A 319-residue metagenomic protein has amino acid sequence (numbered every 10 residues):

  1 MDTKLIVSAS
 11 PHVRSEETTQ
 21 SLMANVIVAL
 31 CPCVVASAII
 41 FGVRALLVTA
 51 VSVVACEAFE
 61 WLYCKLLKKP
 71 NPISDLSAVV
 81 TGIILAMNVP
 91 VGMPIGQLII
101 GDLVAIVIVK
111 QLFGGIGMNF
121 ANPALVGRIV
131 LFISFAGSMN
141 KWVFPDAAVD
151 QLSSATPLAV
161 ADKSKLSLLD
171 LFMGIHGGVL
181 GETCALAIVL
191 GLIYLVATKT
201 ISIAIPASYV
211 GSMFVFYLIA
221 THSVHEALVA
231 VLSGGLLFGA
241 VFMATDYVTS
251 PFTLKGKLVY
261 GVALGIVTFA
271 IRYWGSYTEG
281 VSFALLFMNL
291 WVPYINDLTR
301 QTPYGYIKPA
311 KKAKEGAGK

Functional and structural regions predicted by a protein language model:
M1-E57, E315-K319: N-terminal signal-anchor module of multipass membrane proteins
A29-A36, E60, A78-A86, D102-V109 (+4 more regions): Hydrophobic, membrane-inserted alpha-helices
G42-A55, G92-G101, L171, I175-A185 (+1 more regions): Structural signature of hydrophobic alpha-helical transmembrane segments
E57-P70, I106-M118, I188-T198, V241-S250: C-terminal ends of transmembrane helices
S77-A78, I83-V149: Membrane-interface helix-loop-helix junctions at boundaries between adjacent transmembrane segments
G117-V189: Long hydrophobic alpha-helical segments that form multi-pass transmembrane helix bundles in integral membrane proteins
F120, A124, P206, L228-L236 (+2 more regions): Loop-to-transmembrane alpha-helix initiation sites
G275-K308: Membrane-helix cytosolic exit motif
